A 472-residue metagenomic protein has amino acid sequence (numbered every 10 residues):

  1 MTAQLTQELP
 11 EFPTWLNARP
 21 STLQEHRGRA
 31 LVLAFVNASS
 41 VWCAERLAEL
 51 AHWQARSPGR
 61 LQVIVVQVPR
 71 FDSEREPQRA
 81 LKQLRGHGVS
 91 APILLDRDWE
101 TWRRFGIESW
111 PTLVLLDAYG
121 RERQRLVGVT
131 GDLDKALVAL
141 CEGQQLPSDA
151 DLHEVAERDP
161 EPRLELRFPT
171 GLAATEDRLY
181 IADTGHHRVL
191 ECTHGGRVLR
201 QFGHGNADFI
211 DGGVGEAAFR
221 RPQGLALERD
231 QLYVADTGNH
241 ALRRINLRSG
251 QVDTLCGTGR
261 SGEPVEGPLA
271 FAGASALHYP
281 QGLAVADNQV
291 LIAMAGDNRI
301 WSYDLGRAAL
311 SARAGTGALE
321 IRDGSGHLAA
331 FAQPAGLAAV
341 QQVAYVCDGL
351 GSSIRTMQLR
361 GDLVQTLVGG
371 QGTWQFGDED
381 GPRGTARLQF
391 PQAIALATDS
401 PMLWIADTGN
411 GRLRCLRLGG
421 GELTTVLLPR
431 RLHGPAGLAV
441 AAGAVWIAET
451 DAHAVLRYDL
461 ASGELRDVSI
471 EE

Functional and structural regions predicted by a protein language model:
M1-L23: N-terminal "domain-start" segment that seeds a small globular fold
T22-A44: Short active-site neighborhood of thiol/selenol oxidoreductases, capturing the structured segment around
A44-G86, E100-T101: Structural microenvironment flanking redox-active thiols in thiol-disulfide oxidoreductases
L81-S109: Short, internal strand/loop/helix patches that form the active-site neighborhood or redox-interaction surface
E100, P111-L126: A short, hydrophobic beta-strand/beta-hairpin element that forms part of a small beta-sheet core
A150-T170, G196-R221, Q251-Q281, A309-Q333 (+4 more regions): Gly/Pro-rich loop segments of beta-rich domains
A174-E176, L227-R229, V285-N288, A339-Q341 (+2 more regions): Residue-level detector of Asp-centered blade-edge/turn motifs that repeat once per structural unit in beta-propeller
I181-G185, V234-G238, H278, I292-G296 (+3 more regions): Conserved beta-strand positions in repeat-built beta-propeller and related beta-rich domains
